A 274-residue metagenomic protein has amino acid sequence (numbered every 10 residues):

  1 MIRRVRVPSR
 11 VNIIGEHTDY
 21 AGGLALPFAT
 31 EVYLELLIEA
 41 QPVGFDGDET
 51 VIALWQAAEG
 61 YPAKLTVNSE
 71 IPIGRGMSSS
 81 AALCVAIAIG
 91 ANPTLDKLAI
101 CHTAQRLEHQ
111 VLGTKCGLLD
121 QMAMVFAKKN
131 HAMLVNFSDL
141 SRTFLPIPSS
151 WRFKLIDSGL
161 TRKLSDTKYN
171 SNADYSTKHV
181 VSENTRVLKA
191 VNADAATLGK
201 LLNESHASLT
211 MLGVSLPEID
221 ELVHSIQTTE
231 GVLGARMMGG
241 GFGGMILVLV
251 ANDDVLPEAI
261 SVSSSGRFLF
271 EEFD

Functional and structural regions predicted by a protein language model:
M1-R4, T30-L107, T228: Anion-binding (especially nucleotide phosphate/pyrophosphate-binding) glycine-rich loop and adjoining beta-alpha core
I2-I14, E35-I52, Q56, V125-R236 (+1 more regions): C-terminal nucleotide
R6, V11, G15-D19, E70-A91 (+1 more regions): Glycine/serine-rich anion-binding loops at beta->alpha junctions that coordinate negatively charged ligand groups
H17-Y20, A25, C116: Glycine-rich phosphate/pyrophosphate-binding beta-alpha loops
G22-T30, Y169-A173: Short Gly/aromatic-enriched secondary-structure transition segments
A25-A29, G113, M237: Short Gly/Pro-enriched turn/cap motifs at secondary-structure boundaries
R75-K154: Fold-level recognition of mixed alpha/beta catalytic cores in primary-metabolism enzymes, strongest
